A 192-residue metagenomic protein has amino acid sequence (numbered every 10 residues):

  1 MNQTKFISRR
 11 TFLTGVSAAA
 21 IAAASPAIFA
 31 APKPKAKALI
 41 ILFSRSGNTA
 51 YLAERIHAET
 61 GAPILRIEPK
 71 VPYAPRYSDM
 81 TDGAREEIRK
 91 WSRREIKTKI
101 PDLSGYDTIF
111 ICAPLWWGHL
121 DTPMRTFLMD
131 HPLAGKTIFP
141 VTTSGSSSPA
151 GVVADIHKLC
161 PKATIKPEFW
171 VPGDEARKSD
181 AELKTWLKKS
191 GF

Functional and structural regions predicted by a protein language model:
N2-A19: N-terminal secretory signal peptides and thylakoid transit peptides that target proteins across membranes
N2-I7, A31-P75, D82-F192: FMN-binding flavodoxin-like domain, especially the glycine-rich phosphate-binding loop
I28: Iron-sulfur cluster-binding cysteine motifs and their immediate structural context in ferredoxin-like electron-transfer
